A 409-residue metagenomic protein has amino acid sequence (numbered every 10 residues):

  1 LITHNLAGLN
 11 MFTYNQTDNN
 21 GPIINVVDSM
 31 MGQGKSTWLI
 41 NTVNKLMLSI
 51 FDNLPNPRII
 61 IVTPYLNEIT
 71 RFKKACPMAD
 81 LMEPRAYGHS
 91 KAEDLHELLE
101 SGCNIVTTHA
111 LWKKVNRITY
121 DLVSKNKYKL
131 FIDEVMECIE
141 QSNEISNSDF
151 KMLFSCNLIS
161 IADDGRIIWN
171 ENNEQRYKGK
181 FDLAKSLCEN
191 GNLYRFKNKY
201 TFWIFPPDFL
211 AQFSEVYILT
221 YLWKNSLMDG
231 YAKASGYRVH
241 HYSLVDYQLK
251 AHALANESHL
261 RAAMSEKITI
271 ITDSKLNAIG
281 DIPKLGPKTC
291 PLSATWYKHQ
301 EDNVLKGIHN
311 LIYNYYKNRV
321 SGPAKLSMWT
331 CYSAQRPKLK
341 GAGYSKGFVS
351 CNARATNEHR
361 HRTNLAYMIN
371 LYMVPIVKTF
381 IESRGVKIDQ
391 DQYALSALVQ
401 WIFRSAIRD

Functional and structural regions predicted by a protein language model:
L1-I23, I40, Y200-F205: Pre-Walker A adenine-sensing motif
M31, S36-E83, A110-W112, I139: Conserved Walker A/P-loop ATP-binding site and its immediately adjacent core in helicase/helicase-like ATPase domains
P55-E68, V216-T220, K325-Y332, D409: Conserved RecA-like ASCE P-loop NTPase motor core of nucleic-acid helicases/translocases
P57-I60, K73, P77-A92, A324-T330 (+1 more regions): Conserved RecA-like helicase motor-core motifs
G88-Y128, E134-Q141, K197-F202, Y344-N357 (+1 more regions): Conserved RecA-like ASCE ATPase "motif II neighborhood" in helicase/translocase motors
H109-N116, G341-D409: Conserved RecA-like P-loop NTPase helicase motor core
A110-W112, Y120-L193: SF2 helicase catalytic motif II
F205, A211-E215, Y221-A355, N364-M368 (+3 more regions): Conserved helicase/translocase motor-coupling segment
